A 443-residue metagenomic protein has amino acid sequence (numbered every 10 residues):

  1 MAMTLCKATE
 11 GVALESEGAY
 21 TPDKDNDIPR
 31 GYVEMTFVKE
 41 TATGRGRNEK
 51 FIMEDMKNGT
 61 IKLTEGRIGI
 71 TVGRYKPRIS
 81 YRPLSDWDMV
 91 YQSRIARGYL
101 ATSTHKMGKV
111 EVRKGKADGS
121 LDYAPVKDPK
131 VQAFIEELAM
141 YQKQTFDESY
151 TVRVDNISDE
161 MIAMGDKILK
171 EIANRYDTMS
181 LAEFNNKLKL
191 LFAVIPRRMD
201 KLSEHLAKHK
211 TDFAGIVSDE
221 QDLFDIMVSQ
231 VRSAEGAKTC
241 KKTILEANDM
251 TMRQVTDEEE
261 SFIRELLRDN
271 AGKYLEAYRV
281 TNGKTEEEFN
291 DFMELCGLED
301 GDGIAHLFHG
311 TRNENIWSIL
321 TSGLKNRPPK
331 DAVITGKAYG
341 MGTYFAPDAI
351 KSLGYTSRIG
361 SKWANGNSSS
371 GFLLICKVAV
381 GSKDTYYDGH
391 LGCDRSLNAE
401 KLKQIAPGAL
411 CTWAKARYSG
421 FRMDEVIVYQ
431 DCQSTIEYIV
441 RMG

Functional and structural regions predicted by a protein language model:
M1-N315, R422-G443: Intrinsically disordered, low-complexity terminal and linker regions
I28, L324-R327: Amphipathic, alpha-helical segments enriched in basic
E54-M56, T64-R67, T311, S322 (+3 more regions): Structured beta-strand/turn binding interfaces of compact recognition modules in eukaryotic regulators
W87-K116, D300, N326-R422, D431: ADP-ribosyltransferase catalytic core
N315-I316, K383: Short, acidic Gly/Pro/Ser/Thr-rich loop/turn segments
